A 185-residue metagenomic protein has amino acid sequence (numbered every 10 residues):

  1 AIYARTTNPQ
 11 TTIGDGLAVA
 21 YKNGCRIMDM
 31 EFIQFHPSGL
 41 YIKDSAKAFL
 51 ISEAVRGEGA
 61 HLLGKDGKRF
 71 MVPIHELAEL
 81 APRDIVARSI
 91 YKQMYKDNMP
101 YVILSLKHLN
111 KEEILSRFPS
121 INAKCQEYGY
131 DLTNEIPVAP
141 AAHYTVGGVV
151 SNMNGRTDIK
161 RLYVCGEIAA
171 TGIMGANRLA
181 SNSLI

Functional and structural regions predicted by a protein language model:
A1-Y3, L106-K107: A short, structure-level motif marking secondary-structure boundaries and short turns
I2-N23, I159, G172-I185: A conserved FAD-binding loop/helix module that cradles the flavin
T12-D15, I85, S116-S120, A141 (+2 more regions): Generic recognition of stable, solvent-exposed alpha-helical segments in well-folded globular domains
V19, C25-L132, P137: An anion/pyrophosphate-binding glycine-rich loop and adjacent beta-alpha core in soluble alpha-beta enzymes
Q34-H36, H143-Y144, M174: Histidine-centered active-site/metal-ligand motif
I42-A48, S116, V146-M153, R178-L179: Short glycine/threonine-rich loop-to-helix capping motif typified by GTGT followed within a few residues by an Asp-Pro
R117-A170: A glycine-rich dinucleotide-binding beta-alpha-beta segment and adjacent secondary-structure elements that constitute
